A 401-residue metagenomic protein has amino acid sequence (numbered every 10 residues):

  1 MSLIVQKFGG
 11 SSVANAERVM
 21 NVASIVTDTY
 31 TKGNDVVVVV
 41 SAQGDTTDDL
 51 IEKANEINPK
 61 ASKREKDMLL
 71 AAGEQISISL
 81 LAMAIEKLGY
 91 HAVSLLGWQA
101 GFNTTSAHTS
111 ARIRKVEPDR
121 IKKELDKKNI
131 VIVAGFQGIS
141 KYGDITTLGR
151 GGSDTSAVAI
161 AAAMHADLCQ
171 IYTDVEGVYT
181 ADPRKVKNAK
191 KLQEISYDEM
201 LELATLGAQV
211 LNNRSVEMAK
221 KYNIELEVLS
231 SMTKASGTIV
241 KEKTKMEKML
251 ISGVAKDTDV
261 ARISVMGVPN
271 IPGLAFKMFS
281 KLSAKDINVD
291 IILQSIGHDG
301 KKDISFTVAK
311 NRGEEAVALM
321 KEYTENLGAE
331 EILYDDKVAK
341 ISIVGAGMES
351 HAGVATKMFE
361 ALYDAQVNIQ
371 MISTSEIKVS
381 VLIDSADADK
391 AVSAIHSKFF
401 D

Functional and structural regions predicted by a protein language model:
M1-V216, I383-D384: Nucleotide/pyrophosphate-binding catalytic subdomain
N34, Y90, I224, I287 (+1 more regions): Short phosphate-binding/catalytic loops that engage adenosine nucleotides
V40-T47, V228-K245, G300-K301, F306: Terminal amphipathic helices with adjacent charged low-complexity linkers/tails
L168-Y172, L226-V228, D290: Short hydrophobic alpha-helical runs that function as membrane-insertion/retention elements
A219: Acidic-aromatic/histidine active-site loop/patch
I239-D401: A conserved regulatory-domain signal marking ACT and ACT-like small-molecule sensing domains and adjacent regulatory
